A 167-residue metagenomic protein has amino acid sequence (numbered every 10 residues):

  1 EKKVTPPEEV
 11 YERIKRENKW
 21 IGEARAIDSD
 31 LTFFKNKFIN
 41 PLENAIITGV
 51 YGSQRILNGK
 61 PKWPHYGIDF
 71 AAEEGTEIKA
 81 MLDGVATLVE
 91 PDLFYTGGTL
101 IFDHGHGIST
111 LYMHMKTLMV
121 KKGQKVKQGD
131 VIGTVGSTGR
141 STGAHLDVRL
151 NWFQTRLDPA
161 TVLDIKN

Functional and structural regions predicted by a protein language model:
E1-Y51: Non-catalytic extracellular/periplasmic "stalk" and linker regions immediately N-terminal to catalytic or recognition
I39-N167: Catalytic cores of peptidoglycan-degrading enzymes
